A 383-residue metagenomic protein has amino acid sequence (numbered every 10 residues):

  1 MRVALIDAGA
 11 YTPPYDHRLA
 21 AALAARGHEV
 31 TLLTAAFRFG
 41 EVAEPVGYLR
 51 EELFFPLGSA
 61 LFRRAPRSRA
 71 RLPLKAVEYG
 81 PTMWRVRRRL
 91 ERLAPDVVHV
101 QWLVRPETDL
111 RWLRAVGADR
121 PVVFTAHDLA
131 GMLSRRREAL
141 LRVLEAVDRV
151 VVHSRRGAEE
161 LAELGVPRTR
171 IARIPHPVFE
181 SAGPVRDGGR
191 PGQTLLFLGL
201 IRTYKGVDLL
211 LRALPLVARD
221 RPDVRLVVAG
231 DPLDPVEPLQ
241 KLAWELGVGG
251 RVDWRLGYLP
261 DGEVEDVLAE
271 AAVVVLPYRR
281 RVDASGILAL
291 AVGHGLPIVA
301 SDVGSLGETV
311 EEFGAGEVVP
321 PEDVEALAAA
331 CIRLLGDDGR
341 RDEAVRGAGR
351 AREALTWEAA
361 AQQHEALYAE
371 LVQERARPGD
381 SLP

Functional and structural regions predicted by a protein language model:
A4-I6, R71-Y79, V86-E107, P121-V123: Short N-terminal targeting/anchoring amphipathic segment
D7-H17, A21-P81, R173, D231-D234: N-terminal strand-loop element at the rim of the active site of nucleotide-sugar-dependent glycosyltransferases
R156, P177: Carbohydrate-associated surface elements
D187-K205, L211-L214, V227: Conserved donor-binding/catalytic core segment of Leloir-type glycosyltransferases
E237-G262: Nucleotide-activated donor-binding/catalytic signature segment of Leloir-type glycosyltransferases, i.e., the conserved
V267-D283, L296: Acidic donor-binding loop of glycosyltransferase active sites
E312-F313, E317-V324, R333-D338: Conserved acidic donor-binding segment of nucleotide-sugar-dependent glycosyltransferases
A326, R340-A354, Q363-A366: A short, well-ordered alpha-helix in the C-terminal region of glycosyltransferases
